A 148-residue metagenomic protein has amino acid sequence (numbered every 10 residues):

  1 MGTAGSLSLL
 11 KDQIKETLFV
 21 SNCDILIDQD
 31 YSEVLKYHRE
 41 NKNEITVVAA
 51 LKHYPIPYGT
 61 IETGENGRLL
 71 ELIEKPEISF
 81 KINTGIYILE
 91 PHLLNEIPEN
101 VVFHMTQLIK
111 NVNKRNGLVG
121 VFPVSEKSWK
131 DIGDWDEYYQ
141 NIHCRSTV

Functional and structural regions predicted by a protein language model:
M1-F19: Short phosphate-binding loop-to-helix
S6, D30-Y31: Residues at alpha-helix caps and immediate loop-helix transition turns in enzyme cores, especially N- and C-cap
S8-L9, I61-E62, W135-Q140: Short, surface-exposed amphipathic charged segments that create phosphate/polyanion-binding patches used for binding
L18-F19, L26, S32-R39, K52-P55 (+1 more regions): Catalytic-core segments of class I nucleotidyltransferases/pyrophosphorylases that form NMP-activated intermediates
N41-L51: A short, conserved acidic/glycine-rich loop-to-beta-strand motif that forms the donor nucleotide-sugar/metal
V47, T60, I86-I88: Conserved hydrophobic/aromatic beta-strand scaffold that supports enzyme active sites
G59-L69: Conserved catalytic core of nucleotide-sugar-dependent glycosyltransferases
